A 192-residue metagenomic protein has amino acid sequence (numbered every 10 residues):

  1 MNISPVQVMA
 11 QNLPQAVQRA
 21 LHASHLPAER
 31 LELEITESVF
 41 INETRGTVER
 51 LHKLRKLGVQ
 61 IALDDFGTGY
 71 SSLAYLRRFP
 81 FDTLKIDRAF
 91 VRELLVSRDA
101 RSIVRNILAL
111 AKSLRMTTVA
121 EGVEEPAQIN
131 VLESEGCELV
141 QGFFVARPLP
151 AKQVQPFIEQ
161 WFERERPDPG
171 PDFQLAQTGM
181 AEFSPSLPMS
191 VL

Functional and structural regions predicted by a protein language model:
P5-L94, L110-P148: The catalytic core of metal-dependent phosphodiesterases that act on cyclic dinucleotides
T47, A100, V104: Short, conserved glycine- and acidic-residue-centered signature motifs in active-site or ligand-binding loops
S134, K152-L192: Non-catalytic regulatory/interaction regions at protein termini and inter-domain linkers
